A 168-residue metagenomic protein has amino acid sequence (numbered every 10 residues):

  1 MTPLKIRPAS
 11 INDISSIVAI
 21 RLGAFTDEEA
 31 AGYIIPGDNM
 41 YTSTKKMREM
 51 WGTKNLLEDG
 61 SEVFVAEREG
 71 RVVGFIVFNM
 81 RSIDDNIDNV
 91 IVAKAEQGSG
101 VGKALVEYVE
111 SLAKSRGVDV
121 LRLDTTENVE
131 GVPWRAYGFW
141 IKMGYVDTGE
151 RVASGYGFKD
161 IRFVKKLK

Functional and structural regions predicted by a protein language model:
M1-S15, G32, K168: Conserved N-terminal entry element of GNAT/NAT acetyltransferase domains
K5, V18, L22-G52, S61: Conserved GNAT-fold acetyl-CoA-binding loop/helix
V65, R71-N79, N86, I91: Conserved beta-strand in the GNAT
I83-K94, R122, T126: Conserved acetyl-CoA binding element of GNAT-fold acetyltransferases
V92, G98-A113, K142: Conserved acetyl-CoA-binding loop-helix of GNAT-fold acetyltransferases
K103, N128-G149: Conserved active-site alpha-helix within GNAT-family acetyltransferase domains
A113-V132: Conserved GNAT acetyl-CoA-binding A-motif
T125, T148-K168: Terminal substrate-recognition subdomain of acyl/acetyltransferases
